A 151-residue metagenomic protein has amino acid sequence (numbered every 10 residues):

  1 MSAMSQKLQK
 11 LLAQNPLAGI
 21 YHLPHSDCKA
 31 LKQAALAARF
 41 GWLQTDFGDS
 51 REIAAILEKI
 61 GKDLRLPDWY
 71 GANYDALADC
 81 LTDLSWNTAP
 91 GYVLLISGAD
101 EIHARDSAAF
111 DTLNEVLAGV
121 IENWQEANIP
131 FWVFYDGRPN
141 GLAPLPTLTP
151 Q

Functional and structural regions predicted by a protein language model:
M1-A3: Basic/polar, acidic-poor N-terminal "presequence/leader" segments that form or can form short amphipathic helices
K7-A54, P144-P150: N-terminal intrinsically disordered, cationic/polar leader segments that include organellar targeting peptides
L31, A35, I60, L64 (+2 more regions): Hydrophobic, Leu/Ile/Phe/Ala-enriched alpha-helical segments that form helix-helix packing faces
A35-A38, W86-A89, A127: Flexible, charged surface loops at secondary-structure boundaries
L43-F47, R65, L95-G98, F134-D136: Conserved beta-strand segments of the P-loop GTPase G domain that flank and frequently precede/overlap
D46-S50, A55-P90: Conserved helix-adjacent loop modules within structured domains
T82-D106: Mid-chain, well-packed structural core segment of small domains
I102-P150: Helix-rich interaction surfaces within compact, conserved domain-sized segments that mediate assembly or partner
